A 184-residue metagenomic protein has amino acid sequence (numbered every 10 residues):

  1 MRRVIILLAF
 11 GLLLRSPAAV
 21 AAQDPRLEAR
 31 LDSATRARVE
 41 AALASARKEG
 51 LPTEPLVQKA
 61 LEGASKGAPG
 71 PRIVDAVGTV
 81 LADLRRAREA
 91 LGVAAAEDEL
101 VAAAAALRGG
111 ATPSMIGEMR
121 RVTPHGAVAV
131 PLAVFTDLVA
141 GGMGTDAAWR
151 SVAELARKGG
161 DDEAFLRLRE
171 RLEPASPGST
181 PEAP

Functional and structural regions predicted by a protein language model:
M1-V4: Positively charged n-region of N-terminal signal peptides that target proteins for export
L7-R15: Bacterial N-terminal signal peptides
A18: Glycine/proline-rich, flexible active-site/cofactor-binding loop segments that harbor closely spaced acidic
A21-P184: General marker for long, soluble alpha-helical cores
